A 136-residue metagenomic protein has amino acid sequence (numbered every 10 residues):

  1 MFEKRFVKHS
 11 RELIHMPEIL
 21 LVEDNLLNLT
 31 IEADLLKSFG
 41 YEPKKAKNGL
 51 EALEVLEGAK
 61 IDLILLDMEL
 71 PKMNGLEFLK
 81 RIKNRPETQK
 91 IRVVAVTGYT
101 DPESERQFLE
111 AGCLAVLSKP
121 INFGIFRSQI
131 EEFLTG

Functional and structural regions predicted by a protein language model:
M1-E18, G124-G136: Non-catalytic signal-transmission and effector/linker regions of two-component phosphorelay proteins
E23: Conserved acidic carboxylate
L27, N48, N74-K80: Acidic catalytic/metal-coordinating carboxylates
T30-S38: Charged docking surfaces used in two-component/phosphorelay signaling
K45-L63: Acidic, metal-coordinating helix/loop segments flanking the phosphotransfer/catalytic sites of two-component signaling
P71, Q89, D101: The feature encodes the CheY-like receiver
